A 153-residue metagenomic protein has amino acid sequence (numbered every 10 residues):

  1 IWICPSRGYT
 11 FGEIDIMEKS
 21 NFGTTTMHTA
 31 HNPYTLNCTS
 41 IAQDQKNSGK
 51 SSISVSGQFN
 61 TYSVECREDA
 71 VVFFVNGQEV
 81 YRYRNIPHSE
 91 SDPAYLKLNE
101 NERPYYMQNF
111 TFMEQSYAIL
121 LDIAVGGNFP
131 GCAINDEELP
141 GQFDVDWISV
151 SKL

Functional and structural regions predicted by a protein language model:
I1-L153: GH16 jelly-roll
